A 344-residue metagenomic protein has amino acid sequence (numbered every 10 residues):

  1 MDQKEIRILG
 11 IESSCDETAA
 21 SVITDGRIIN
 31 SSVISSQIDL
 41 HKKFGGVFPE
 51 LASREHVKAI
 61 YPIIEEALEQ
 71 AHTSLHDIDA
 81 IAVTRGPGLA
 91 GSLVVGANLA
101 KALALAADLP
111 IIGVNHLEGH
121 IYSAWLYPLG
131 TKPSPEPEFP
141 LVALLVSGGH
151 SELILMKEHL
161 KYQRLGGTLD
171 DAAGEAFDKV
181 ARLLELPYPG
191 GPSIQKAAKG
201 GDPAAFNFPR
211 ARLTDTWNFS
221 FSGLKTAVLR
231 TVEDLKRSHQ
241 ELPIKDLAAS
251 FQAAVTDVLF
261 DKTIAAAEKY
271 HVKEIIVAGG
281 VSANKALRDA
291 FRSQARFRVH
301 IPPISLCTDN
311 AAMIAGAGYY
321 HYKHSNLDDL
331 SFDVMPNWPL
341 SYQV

Functional and structural regions predicted by a protein language model:
M1-K4, V114-L141, A317: Conserved phosphate-binding catalytic cores of ATP/NTP-utilizing and phosphoryl-transfer enzymes
E5-D77, V83-P87, H116: N-terminal beta-alpha supersecondary unit
T18-I23, A143-L145, S151-L155: Short beta-strand scaffold segments in enzyme catalytic cores
S74-R85, Y270-V281, H300-P303: Short glycine-rich phosphate-binding loop at a beta-alpha junction
G113-V114, I275, R292-I314: Conserved phosphate-binding/catalytic loops in two-lobed NTP-binding clefts
H120, P302-Y342: Glycine-rich phosphate-binding/hydrolytic loop that grips phosphoryl groups
K157-D202, K225-T226, R230-E233: Glycine-rich phosphate-binding loop plus the immediately following alpha-helix
Q195-I275, N284-R292, F297, Y322-S325 (+1 more regions): A contiguous, well-structured pocket-lining segment that forms one wall/lid of small-molecule binding clefts in soluble
